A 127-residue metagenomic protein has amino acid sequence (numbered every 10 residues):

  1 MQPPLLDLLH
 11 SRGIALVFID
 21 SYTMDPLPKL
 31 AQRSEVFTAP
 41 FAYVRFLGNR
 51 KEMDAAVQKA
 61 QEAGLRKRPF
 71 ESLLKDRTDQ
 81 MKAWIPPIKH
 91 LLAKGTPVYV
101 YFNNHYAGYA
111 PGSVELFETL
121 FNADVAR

Functional and structural regions predicted by a protein language model:
M1-R127: Residues lining hydrophobic/aromatic ligand-binding pockets adjacent to catalytic sites
